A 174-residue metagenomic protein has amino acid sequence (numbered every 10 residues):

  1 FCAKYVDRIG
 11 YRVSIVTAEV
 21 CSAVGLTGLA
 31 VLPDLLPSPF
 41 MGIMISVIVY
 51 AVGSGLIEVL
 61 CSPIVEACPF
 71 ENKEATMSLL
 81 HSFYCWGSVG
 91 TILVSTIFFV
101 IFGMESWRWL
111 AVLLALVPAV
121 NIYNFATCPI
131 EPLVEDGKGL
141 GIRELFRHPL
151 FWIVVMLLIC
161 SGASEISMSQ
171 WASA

Functional and structural regions predicted by a protein language model:
F1-Y11: Helix-to-loop junctions at the C-terminal end of transmembrane segments in multipass secondary transporters
R12-I15, I43: Primarily marks hydrophobic transmembrane alpha-helices of the MFS/SLC 12-helix fold
V20-P37: C-terminal ends and interior cores of transmembrane alpha-helices in multi-pass membrane transporters/permeases
F40-A51, L157-L158, G162: Helical-face signature of the major facilitator-like transporter fold
M44-S82: Cytoplasmic helix-loop-helix junction between adjacent transmembrane helices in 12-TM secondary transporters
E71-N72, T76-I130: Helix-loop-helix hairpin linking two adjacent transmembrane segments in secondary transporters
P132-V154: Juxtamembrane intracellular "pre-TM" segments in multi-pass secondary transporters
R147-A174: Extracytoplasmic gate region of multi-pass secondary transporters
